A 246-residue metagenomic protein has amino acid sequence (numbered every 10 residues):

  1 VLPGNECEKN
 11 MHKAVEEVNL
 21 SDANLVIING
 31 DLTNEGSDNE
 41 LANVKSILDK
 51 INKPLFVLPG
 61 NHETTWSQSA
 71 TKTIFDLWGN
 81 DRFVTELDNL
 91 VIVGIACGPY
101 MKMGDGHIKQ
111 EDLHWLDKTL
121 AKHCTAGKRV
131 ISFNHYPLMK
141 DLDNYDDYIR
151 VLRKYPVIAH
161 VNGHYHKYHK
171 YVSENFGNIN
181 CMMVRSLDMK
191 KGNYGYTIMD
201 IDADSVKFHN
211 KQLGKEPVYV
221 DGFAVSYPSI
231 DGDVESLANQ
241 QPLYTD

Functional and structural regions predicted by a protein language model:
V1-A42: N-terminal active-site segment of His-dependent metallophosphoesterases
P3-E6, L32-N39, T64-Q68, L138-L142 (+1 more regions): Acidic-and-aromatic substrate-binding clefts and catalytic sites of carbohydrate-active enzymes
N24-V26, V130, I158: Conserved acidic residues
G30-D31, G60-N61, H135, G163-H164: Active-site glycine-centered loops adjacent to acidic/histidine catalytic or metal-binding residues that shape
D38-A126, D147-A159, K170-V184, K190-D202 (+1 more regions): Extended active-site neighborhood of metal-dependent phosphoesterases/phosphodiesterases
K118-K140: Short acidic, glycine-rich surface-loop motifs adjacent to enzyme active sites
S132-M139, I158-Y168: Histidine-centered catalytic micro-motifs
D200-D246: A short C-terminal boundary segment appended to hydrolase-like catalytic domains
